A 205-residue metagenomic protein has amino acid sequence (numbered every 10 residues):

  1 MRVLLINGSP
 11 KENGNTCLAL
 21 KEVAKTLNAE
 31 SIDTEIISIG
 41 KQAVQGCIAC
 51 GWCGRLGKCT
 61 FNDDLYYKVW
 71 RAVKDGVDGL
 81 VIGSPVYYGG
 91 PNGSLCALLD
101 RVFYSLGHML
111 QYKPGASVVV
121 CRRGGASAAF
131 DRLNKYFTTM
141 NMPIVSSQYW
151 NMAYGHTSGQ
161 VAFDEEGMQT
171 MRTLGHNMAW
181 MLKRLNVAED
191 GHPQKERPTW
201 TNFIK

Functional and structural regions predicted by a protein language model:
R2-E30: N-terminal beta1-alpha1 ligand-phosphate binding loop
K25-I32, F103-G107, T138-M142, H176-A188: Generic secondary-structure signature for well-ordered alpha-helical cores
I39-K58, G159-Q160: N-terminal beta-loop-helix "entrance" segment that forms/cooperates in small-molecule cofactor or anionic ligand
L56, T60-Y149: Helix-loop-strand module that forms the ligand-binding subsite of alpha/beta enzymes
P143-K205: Glycine-rich phosphate/pyrophosphate-binding loop and the adjoining helix
